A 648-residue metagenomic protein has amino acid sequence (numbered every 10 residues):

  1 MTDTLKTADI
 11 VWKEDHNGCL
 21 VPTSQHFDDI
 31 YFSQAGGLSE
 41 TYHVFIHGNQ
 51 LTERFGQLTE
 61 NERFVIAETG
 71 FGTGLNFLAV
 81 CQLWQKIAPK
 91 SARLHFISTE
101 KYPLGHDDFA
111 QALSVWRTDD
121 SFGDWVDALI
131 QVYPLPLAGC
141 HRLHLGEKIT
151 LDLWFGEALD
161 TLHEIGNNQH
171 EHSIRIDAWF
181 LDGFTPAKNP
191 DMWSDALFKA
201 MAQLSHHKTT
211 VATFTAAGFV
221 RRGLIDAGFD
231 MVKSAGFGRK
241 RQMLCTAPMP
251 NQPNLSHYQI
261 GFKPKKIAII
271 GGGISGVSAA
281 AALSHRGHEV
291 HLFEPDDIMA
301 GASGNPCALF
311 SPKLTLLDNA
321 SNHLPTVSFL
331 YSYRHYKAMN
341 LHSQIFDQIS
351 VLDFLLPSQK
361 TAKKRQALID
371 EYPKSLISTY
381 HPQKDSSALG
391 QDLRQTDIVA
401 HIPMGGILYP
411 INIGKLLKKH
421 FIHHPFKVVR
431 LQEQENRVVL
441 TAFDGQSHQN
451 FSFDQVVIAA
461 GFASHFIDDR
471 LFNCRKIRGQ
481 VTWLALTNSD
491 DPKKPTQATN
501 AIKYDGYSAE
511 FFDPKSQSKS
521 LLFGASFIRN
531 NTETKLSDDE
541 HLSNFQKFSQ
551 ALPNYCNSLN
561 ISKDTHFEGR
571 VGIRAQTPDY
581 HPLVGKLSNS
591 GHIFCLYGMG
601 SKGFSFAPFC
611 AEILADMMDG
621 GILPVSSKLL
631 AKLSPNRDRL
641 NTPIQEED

Functional and structural regions predicted by a protein language model:
M1-F64, C81-T118: Rossmann-like AdoMet
L58-I174, D195: The AdoMet/dcAdoMet-binding core of the Class I SAM-like
S194-H207: A short glycine-rich, Lys/Arg-flanked "PGG" loop and its adjoining helix->strand segment in the class I
A212, L317-S328, S358-K360, V399-L416 (+2 more regions): Short beta-strand to alpha-helix junction loop
M243-C245, Q252-F262, A268-I270, I274-R286 (+5 more regions): Active-site substrate-recognition segment that forms the wall of the catalytic cavity or substrate channel
A308-Q391, T396: Dinucleotide-binding Rossmann-like beta1-alpha1 core, especially the glycine-rich loop that anchors the ADP
H424-V439: A conserved short coil-to-beta-strand element within the FAD-binding core of flavoproteins
N560-D648: C-terminal catalytic lobe of FAD-dependent flavoproteins
